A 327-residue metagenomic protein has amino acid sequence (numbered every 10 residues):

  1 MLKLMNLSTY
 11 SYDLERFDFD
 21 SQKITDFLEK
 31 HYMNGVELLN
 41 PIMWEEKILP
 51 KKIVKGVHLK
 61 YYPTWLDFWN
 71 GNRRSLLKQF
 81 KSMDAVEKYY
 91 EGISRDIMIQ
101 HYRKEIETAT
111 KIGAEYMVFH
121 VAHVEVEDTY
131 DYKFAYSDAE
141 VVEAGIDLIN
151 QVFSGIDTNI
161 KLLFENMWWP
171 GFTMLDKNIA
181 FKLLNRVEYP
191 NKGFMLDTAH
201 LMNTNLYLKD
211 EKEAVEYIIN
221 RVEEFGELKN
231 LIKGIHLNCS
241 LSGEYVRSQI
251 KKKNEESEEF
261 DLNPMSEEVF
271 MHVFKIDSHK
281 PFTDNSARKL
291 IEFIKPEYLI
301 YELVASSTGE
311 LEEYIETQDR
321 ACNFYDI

Functional and structural regions predicted by a protein language model:
M1-K104, D326-I327: N-terminal pre-domain/capping segments
L2, I99, G113-E115, Y189-L196 (+1 more regions): Histidine-acidic metal/acid-base catalytic patches
L2-Y10, N34-L38, I53-L59, M117-F119 (+4 more regions): Hydrophobic faces of well-ordered beta-strands that scaffold small-molecule active sites in alpha/beta enzyme cores
D13-D20, M33-I48, P63-D67, D96 (+6 more regions): Acidic-and-aromatic substrate-binding clefts and catalytic sites of carbohydrate-active enzymes
F17-D26, L76-L77, G92-E105, D138-Q151 (+4 more regions): Well-ordered, non-membrane alpha-helical segments in soluble/globular domains
L28-E29, T110, N185, E292: Non-catalytic positions within long, well-ordered alpha-helices that form the structural scaffold/packing of enzyme
K51-R74, A122, L237-S257: Short, solvent-exposed beta-strand-terminating loops
E91-G193: Active-site acidic/histidine proton-transfer and metal-coordination neighborhood in alpha/beta enzyme cores
